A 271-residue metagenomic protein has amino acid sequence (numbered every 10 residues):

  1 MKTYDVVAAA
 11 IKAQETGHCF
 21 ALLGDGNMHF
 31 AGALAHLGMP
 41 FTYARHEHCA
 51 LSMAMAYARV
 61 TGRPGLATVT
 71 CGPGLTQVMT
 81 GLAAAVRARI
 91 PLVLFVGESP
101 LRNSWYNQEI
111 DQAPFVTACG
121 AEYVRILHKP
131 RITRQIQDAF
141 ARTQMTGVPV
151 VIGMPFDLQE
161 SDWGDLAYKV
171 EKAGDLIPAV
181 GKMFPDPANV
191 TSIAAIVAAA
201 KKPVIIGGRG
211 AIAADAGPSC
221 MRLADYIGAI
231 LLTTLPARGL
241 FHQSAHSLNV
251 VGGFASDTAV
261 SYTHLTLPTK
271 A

Functional and structural regions predicted by a protein language model:
M1-L265: N-terminal alpha/beta PP-like core and its mobile active-site loop of ThDP/TPP-dependent enzymes
T266-A271: A short, hydrophobic C-terminal helix/tail in secreted or cell-surface proteins
